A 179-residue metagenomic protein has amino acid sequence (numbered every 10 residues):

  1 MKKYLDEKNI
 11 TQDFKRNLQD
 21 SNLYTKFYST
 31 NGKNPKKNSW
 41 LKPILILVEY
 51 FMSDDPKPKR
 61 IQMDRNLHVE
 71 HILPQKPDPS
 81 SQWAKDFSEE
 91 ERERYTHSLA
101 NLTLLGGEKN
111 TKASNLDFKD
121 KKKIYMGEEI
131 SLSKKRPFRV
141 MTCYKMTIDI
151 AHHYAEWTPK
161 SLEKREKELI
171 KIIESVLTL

Functional and structural regions predicted by a protein language model:
M1-L179: Flexible coil/loop and intrinsically disordered segments
